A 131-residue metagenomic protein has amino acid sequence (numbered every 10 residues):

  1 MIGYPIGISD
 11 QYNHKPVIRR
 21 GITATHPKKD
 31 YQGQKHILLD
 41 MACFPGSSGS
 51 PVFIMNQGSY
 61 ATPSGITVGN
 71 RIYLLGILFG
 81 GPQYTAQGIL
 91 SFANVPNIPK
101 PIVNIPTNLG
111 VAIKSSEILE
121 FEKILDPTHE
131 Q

Functional and structural regions predicted by a protein language model:
M1, T23, S48-V52, K114: Terminal peptide-recognition signature
M1-Q11: Short glycine/Trp-rich loop-beta-loop segment that forms part of the substrate-binding cleft
G3, T25-P27, I54, F79: A residue-level detector for short acidic-glycine micro-motifs
Q11-K15, I66-T67: Short consensus segments that form the blades of beta-propeller domains, in both extracellular/periplasmic
N13-V17, H26-K35: Gly/Ser-enriched beta-turn/beta-hairpin loop segments
M41-I77, G88-A93: Catalytic nucleophile loop of clan PA
Q87-Q131: PDZ/PDZ-like groove recognition
